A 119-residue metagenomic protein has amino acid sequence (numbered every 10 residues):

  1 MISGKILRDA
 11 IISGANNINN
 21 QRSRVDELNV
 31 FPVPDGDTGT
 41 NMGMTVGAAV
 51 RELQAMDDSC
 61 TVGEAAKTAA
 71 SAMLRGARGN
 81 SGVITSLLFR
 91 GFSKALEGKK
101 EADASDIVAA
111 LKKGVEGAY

Functional and structural regions predicted by a protein language model:
M1-Y119: N-terminal loops that bind phosphate or other acidic moieties and the adjacent beta-alpha structural core
